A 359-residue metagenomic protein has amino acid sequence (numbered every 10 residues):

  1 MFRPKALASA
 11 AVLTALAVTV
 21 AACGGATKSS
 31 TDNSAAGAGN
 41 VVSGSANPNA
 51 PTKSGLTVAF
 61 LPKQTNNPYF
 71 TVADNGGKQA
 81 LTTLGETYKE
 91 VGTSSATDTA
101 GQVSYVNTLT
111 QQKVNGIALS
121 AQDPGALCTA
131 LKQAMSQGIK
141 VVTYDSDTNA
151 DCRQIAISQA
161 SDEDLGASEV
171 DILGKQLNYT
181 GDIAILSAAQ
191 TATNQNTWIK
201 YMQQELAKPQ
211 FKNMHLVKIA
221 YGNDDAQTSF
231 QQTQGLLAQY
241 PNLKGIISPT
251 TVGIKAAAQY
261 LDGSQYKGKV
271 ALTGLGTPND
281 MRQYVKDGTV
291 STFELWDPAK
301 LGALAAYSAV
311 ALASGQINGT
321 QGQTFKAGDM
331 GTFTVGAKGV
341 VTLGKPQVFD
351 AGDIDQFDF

Functional and structural regions predicted by a protein language model:
V12, D32-A50, S54, Q190-N194 (+2 more regions): Hinge/cleft segment of the Venus flytrap/periplasmic-binding protein
V20-S34: Bacterial lipoprotein signal-peptidase II cleavage site
G39-G76, A80-L84, K89-V103, S120-P124 (+2 more regions): Extracytoplasmic "Venus flytrap"
G44, Y88-K113, K218-Q239, I254-A256: Structural motif
Y69-E86, L165-E169, T193-N213, T228 (+2 more regions): Short, solvent-exposed amphipathic alpha-helices that sit in or adjacent to ligand/effector-binding or catalytic
Q102, I157-I183, T197, A226-F230 (+3 more regions): Hydrophobic alpha-helical segments within soluble ligand-binding/sensing domains
L119-M135, M202, G222-Y284: Hydrophobic alpha-helical
T129-D164, I172-K175, D182, P278-K286 (+1 more regions): Flexible loop/hinge segments that line or gate small-molecule binding clefts
